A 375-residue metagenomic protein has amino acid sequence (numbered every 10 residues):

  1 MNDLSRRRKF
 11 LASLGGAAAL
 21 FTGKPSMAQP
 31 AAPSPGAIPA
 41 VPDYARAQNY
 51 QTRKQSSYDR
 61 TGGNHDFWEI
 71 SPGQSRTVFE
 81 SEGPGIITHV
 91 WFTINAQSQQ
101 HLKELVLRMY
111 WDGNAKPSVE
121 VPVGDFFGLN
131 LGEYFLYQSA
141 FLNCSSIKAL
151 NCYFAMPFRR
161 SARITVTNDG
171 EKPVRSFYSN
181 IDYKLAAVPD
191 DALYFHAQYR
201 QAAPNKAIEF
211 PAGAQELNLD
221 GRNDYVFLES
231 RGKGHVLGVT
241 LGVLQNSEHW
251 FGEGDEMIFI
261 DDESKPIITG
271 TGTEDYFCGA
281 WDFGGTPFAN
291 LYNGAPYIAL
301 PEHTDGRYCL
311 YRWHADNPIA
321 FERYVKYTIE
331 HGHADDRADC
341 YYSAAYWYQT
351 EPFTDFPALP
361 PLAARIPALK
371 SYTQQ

Functional and structural regions predicted by a protein language model:
M1-S5, A18: Secretory targeting signals
K9-A28: N-terminal export signals
P30-Q375: Beta-strand-centric surfaces of beta-sandwich/beta-rich domains
